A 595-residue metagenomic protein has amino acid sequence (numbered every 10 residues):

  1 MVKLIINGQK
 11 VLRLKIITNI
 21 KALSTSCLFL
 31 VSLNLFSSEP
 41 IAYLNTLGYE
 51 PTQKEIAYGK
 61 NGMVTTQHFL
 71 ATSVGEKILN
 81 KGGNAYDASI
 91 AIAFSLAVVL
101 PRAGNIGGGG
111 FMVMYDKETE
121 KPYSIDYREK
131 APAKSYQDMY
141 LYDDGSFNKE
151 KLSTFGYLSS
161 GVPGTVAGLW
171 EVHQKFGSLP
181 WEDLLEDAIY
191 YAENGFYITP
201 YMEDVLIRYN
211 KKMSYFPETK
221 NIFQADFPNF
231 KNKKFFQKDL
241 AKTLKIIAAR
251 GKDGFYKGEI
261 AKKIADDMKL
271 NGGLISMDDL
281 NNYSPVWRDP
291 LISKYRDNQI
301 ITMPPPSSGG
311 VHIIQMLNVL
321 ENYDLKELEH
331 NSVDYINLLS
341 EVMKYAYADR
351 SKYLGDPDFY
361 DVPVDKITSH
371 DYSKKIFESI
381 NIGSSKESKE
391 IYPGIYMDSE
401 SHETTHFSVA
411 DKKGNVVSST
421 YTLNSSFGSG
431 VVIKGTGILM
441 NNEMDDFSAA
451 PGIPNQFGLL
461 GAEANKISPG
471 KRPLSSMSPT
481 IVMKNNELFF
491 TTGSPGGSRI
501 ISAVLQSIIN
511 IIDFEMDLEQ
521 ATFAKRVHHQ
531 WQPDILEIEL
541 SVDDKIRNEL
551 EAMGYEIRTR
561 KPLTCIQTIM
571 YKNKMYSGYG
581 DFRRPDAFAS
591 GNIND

Functional and structural regions predicted by a protein language model:
L4-S24: Bacterial N-terminal signal peptides that target proteins for export
S38-S73, K77, A85-G251, F255-K257 (+4 more regions): Noncatalytic scaffold domains of N-terminal-nucleophile
A42, Y323-L423, G435-T436, P451-G452: Internal maturation/activation junctions in enzymes
V98-S124, L274-S276, V416-K484, F514 (+1 more regions): Active-site rim segments in enzyme catalytic domains, especially the processed small/beta chain of N-terminal
G109-D116, T405-V409, P479-I481, C565-Y571: Short beta-strand scaffold segments in enzyme catalytic cores
W287, S401-T404, S426, S475-M477: Short, small/polar residue-rich loop motifs at catalytic or cofactor-binding pockets
K471, D513-K561: Extended C-terminal subregions enriched in glycine
